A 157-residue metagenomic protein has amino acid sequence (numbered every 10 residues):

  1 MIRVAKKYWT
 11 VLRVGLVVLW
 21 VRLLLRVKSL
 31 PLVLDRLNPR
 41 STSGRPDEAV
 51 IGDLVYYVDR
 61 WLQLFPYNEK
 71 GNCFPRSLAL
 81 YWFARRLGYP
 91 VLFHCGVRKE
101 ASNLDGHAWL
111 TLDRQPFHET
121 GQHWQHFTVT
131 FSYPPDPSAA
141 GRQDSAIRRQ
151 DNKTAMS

Functional and structural regions predicted by a protein language model:
M1-N72, R76, R85, T111 (+2 more regions): Secondary-structure boundary elements
L78-A140: Hydrophobic/aromatic-rich core segments of domains that either
A139-S157: Short, basic, low-complexity termini and linkers enriched in Ser/Thr/Gly/Pro that act as targeting/leader peptides
